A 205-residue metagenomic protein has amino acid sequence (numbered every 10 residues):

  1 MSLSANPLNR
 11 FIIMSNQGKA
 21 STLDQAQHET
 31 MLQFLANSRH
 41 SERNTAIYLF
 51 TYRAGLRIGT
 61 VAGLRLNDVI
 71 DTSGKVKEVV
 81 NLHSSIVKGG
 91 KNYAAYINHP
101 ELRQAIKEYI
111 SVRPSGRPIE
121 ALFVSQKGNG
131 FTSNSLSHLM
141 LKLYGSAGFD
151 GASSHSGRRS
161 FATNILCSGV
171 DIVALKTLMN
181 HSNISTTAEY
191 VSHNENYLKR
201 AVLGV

Functional and structural regions predicted by a protein language model:
M1-R10, L56-G59, R103, E108-Y109: N-terminal DNA-binding recognition helix of tyrosine site-specific recombinases/integrases
I12-E29, G90-H99, R117-I119: DNA breakage-rejoining catalytic core of tyrosine-based enzymes
Q25-A54, I58, R117: Basic, Lys/Arg- and aromatic-enriched nucleic-acid-binding interface segment
N44-T45, D150-S168: Short basic/aromatic active-site micro-motif
T60-A62, A152, A162, V170-H181 (+1 more regions): Active-site-proximal segment of tyrosine recombinases
G63-N92, Y96: Conserved tyrosine-mediated DNA breakage-rejoining catalytic core shared by Y-recombinases
L82-K88, I184-G204: Catalytic-site neighborhood detector that most strongly recognizes the C-terminal catalytic loop/helix of tyrosine
V87-K107, I119-L141: C-terminal catalytic core of Y-nucleophile DNA break-rejoin enzymes
